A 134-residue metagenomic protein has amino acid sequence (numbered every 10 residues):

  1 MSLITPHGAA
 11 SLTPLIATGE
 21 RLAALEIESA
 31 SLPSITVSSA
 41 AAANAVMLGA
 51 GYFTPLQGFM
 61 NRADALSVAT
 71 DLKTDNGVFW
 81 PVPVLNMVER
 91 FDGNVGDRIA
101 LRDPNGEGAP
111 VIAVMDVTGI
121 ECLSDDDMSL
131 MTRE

Functional and structural regions predicted by a protein language model:
M1-E134: Non-catalytic terminal extensions that flank enzyme cores
